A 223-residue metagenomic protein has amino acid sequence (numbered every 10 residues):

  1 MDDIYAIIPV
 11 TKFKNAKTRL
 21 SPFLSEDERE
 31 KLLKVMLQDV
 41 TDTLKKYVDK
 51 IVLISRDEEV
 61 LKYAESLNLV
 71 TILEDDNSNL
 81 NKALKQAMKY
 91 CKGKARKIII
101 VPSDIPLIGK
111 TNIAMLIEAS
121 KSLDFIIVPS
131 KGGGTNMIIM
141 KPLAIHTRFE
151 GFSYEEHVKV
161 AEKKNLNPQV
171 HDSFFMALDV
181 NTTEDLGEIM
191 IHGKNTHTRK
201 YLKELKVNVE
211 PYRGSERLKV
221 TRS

Functional and structural regions predicted by a protein language model:
M1-L20: N-terminal nucleotide-binding beta1-loop-alpha1 segment
L20-E28: Short glycine-enriched, charge-decorated loop/helix-capping segments at active-site entrances that position
K31-D49: A short, N-terminal amphipathic alpha-helix
V48-T71: Acidic donor-binding segment of Leloir-type glycosyltransferases
E65-I99: Short phosphate-binding loop-to-helix
V101-S103: Active-site acidic Asp-centered loop
I108-G133: Conserved donor-nucleotide/metal-binding helix-loop-beta segment in metal-dependent transferases, i.e., the alpha-helix
V160-S223: Conserved alpha/beta core of the MobA/IspD/sugar-nucleotide pyrophosphorylase nucleotidyltransferase superfamily
